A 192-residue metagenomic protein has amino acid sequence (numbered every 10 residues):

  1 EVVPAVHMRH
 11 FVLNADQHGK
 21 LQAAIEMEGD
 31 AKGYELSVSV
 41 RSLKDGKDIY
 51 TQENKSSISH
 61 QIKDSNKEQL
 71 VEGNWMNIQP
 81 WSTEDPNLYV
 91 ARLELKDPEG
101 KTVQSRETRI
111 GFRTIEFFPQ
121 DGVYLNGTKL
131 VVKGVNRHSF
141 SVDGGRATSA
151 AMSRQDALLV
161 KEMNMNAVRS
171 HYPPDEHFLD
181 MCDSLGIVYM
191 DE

Functional and structural regions predicted by a protein language model:
E1-E176, D180-M181, Y189: Secreted/periplasmic carbohydrate-active enzymes, especially glycoside hydrolases
S184: Active-site neighborhood of glycoside hydrolase catalytic domains
